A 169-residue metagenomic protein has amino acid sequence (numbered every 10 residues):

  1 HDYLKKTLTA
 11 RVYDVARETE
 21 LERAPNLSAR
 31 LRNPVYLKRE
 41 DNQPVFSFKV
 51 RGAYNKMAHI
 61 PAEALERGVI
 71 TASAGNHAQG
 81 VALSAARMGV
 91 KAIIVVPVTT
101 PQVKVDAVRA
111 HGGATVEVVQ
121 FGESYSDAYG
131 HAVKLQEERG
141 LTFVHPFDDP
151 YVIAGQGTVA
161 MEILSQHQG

Functional and structural regions predicted by a protein language model:
H1-G169: PLP-dependent amino-acid enzyme catalytic core
